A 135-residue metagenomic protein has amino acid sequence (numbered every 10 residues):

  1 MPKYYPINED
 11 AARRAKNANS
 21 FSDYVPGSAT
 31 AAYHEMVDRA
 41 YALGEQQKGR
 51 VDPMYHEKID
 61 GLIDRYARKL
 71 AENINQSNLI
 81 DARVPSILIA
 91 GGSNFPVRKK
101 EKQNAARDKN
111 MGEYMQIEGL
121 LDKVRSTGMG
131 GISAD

Functional and structural regions predicted by a protein language model:
M1-D135: Long, charge-dense low-complexity segments
